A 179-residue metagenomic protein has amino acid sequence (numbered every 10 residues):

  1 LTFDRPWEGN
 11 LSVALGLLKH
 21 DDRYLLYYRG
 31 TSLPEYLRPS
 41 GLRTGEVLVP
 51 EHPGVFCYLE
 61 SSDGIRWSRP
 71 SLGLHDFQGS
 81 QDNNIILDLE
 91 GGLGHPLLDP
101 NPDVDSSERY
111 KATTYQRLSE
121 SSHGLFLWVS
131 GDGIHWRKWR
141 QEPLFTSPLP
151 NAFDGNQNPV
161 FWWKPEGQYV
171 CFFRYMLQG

Functional and structural regions predicted by a protein language model:
L1-G179: Carbohydrate-active catalytic/glycan-binding domains of CAZyme proteins, especially the secreted or lumenal ectodomains
